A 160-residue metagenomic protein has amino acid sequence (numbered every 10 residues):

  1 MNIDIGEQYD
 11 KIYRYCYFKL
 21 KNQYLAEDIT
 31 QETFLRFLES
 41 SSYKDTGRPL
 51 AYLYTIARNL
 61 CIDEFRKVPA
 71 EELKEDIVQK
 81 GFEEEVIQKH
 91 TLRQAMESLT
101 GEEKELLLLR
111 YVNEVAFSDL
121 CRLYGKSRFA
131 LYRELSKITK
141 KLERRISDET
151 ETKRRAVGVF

Functional and structural regions predicted by a protein language model:
M1-I3, R122, S136-F160: C-terminal edge and immediately downstream basic/flexible tail or linker adjoining helix-turn-helix-like DNA-binding
M1-R14, F18, E27: A short, charge-rich alpha-helical start-of-domain segment used by transcription regulators
D4, Q8, I12, T33 (+4 more regions): Residue-level preference for hydrophobic side chains embedded in well-ordered alpha helices
Y13, F34, T100, K104 (+1 more regions): C-terminal flanking helix
R14, D28-L35, E39, G47-N59: Structural recognition of an alpha-helix C-terminal capping motif at a helix-to-coil junction
T55-K74: Arg/Lys-rich amphipathic alpha helix in sigma70-family domain 2
E97, G101, N113-R133, K140-R144: Helix-turn-helix DNA-binding module
L106-R110: A short pre-motif secondary-structure segment
